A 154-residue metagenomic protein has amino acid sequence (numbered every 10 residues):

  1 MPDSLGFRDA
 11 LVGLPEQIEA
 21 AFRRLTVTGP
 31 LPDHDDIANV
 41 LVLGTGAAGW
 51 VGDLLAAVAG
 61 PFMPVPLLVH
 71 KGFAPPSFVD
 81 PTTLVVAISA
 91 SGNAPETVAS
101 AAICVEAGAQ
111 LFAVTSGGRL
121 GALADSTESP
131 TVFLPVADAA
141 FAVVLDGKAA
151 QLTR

Functional and structural regions predicted by a protein language model:
M1-R24: Cofactor-/ligand-binding subdomain signature composed of acidic, glycine-rich, tryptophan-containing flexible loops
A20-D36: A short, well-structured juxtamembrane/interface segment
D35-R154: Glycine-rich phosphate-binding loops that contact phosphosugars or nucleotide phosphates
